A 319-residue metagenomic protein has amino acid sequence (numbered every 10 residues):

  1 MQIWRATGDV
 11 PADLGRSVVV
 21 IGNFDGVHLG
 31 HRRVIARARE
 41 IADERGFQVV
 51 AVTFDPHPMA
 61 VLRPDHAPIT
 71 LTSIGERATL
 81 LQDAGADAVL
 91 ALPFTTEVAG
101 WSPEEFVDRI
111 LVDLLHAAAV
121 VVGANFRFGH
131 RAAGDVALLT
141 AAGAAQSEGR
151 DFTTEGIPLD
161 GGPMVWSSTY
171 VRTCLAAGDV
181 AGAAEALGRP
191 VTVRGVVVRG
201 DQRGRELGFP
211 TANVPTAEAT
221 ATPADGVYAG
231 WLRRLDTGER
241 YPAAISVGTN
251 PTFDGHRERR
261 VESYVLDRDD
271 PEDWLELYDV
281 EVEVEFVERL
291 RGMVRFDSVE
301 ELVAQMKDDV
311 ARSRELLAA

Functional and structural regions predicted by a protein language model:
M1-G8: N- or domain-start disorder-to-order transition segments that initiate the globular core
W4, V89-A91, T153-I157, E285: General small-molecule cofactor/ligand-binding pocket signal
P11-S73, T79: N-terminal catalytic cores of NTP/NDP-binding nucleotidyl/phosphoryl-transfer enzymes
H28, L81, V120, A183 (+2 more regions): Residue-level signal for inorganic ion chemistry
P58-R63, V165-W166, V294-R295: A short acidic, helix-capping loop that chelates divalent metal ions and anchors anionic groups
A60-S147: N-terminal Rossmann-like or analogous alpha/beta NTP/dinucleotide-binding catalytic cores that position adenine
G143-T249: Glycine-rich, Lys/Arg-enriched anion-binding loops that position phosphate/diphosphate groups for phosphoryl
D201-A319: Phosphate/ribose-recognition catalytic cores of enzymes acting on nucleotide-derived substrates
